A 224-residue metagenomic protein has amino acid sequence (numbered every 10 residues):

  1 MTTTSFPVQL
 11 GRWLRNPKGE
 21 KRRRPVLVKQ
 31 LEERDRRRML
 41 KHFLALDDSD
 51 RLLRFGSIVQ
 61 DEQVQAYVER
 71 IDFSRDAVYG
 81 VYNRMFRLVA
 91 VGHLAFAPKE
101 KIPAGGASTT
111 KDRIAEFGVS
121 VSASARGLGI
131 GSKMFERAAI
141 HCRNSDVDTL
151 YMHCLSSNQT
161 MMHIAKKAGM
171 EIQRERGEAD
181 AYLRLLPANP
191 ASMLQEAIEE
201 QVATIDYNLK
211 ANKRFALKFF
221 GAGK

Functional and structural regions predicted by a protein language model:
M1-P25, H153-K224: Terminal substrate-recognition subdomain of acyl/acetyltransferases
T2-T4, L40-H42, D61-Q65, S74 (+4 more regions): Positively charged, amphipathic and often flexible ligand-engagement surfaces
V26-R38: A short beta-loop-alpha structural element at the N-terminal edge of CoA-dependent acyl/N-acetyltransferase catalytic
K41-S57: Helix-loop element at the rim of GNAT/NAT acetyltransferase active sites that forms part of the acceptor-substrate
G56-R113, G118, S122: Acetyl-CoA-dependent GNAT
F117-V119, L150-C154: Conserved hydrophobic beta-strand within the GNAT/NAT acetyltransferase core sheet that lines the active-site cleft
V121, G127-C142, T149, H163-K167: Conserved acetyl-CoA-binding loop-helix of GNAT-fold acetyltransferases
